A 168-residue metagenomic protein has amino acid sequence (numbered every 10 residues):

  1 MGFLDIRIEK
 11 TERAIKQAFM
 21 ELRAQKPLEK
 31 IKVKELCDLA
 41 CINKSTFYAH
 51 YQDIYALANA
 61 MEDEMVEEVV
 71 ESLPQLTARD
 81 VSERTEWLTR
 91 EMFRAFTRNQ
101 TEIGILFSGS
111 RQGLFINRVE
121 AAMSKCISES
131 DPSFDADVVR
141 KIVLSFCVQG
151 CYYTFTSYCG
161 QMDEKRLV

Functional and structural regions predicted by a protein language model:
M1-I8: N-terminal intrinsically disordered/low-complexity leader segments
R13-E21, Q25, L39, A56-L76 (+3 more regions): Alpha-helical structural segments
Q17, A60, E64, N117 (+4 more regions): Short, residue-level hotspots on alpha-helical faces of the histone-fold and other alpha-helical interaction modules
L22-A56: Helix-turn-helix
I31-K32, G104-L106: Short, hydrophobic secondary-structure boundary micro-motifs
P74-E102: Hydrophobic alpha-helical connector segments
G109-F134, V138-V148: Amphipathic alpha-helical packing segments from all-alpha helical-bundle domains
V138-V168: Hydrophobic alpha-helical segments that form the core of small-molecule binding pockets and/or dimer interfaces
